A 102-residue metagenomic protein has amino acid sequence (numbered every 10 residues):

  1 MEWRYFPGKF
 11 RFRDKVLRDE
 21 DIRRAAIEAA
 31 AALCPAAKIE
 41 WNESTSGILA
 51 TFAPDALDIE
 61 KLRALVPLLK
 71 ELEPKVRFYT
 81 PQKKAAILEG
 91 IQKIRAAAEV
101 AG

Functional and structural regions predicted by a protein language model:
M1-R18: Short glycine-/aliphatic-rich beta-strand segments at the starts of folded cytosolic domains
E2-W3, K38-E43: Short beta-strand
W3-Y5, L69-G102: C-terminal low-complexity, charged extensions that often adopt amphipathic alpha-helices
F10-R13, T45-A53: A generic structural motif
K15-P35: Short amphipathic alpha-helix segments
L17-D19, S46, D55-L57: Generic "edge-of-domain/loop-turn" microfeature
P54-E73: Charge-rich, low-aromatic oligomerization/scaffolding segments with amphipathic character
